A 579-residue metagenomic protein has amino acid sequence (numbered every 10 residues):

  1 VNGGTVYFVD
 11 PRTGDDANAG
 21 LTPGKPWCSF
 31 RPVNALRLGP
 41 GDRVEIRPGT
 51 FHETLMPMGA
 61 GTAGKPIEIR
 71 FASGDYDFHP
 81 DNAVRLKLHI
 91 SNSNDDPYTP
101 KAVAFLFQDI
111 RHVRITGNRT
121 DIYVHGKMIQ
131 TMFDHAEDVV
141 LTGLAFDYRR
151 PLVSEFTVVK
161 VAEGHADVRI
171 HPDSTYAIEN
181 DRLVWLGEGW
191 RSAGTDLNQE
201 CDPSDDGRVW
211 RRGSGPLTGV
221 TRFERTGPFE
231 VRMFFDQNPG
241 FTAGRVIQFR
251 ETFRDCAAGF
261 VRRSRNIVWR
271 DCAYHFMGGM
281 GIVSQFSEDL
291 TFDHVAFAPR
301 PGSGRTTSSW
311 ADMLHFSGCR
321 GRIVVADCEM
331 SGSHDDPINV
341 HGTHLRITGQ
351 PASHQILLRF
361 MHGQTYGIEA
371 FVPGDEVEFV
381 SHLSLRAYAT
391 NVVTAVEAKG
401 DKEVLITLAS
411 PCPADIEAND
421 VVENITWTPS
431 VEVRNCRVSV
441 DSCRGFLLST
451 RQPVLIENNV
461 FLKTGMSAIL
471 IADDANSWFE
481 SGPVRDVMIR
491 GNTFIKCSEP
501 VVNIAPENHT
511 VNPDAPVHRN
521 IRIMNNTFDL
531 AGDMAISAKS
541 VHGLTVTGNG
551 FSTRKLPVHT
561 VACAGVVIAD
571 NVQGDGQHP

Functional and structural regions predicted by a protein language model:
T5, D42, E53, K65-I67 (+24 more regions): The right-handed parallel beta-helix/beta-solenoid scaffold, focusing on the short coil/turn and N-cap positions
P11-E68, V103-A104: Acidic Gly/Asp/Thr-rich repetitive segments characteristic of extracellular carbohydrate-active and adhesion proteins
L36, F51-R70, D77-R114, Y123-T142 (+10 more regions): Extracellular beta-strand-rich solenoid/capping regions of secreted or surface-exposed proteins that bind or remodel
F51-M56, P80-D81, V124-Q130, R150-S154 (+11 more regions): Short glycine/acidic-rich loop motifs that flank beta-strands on beta-rich extracellular proteins
E53-T54, F78-H79, I110, N118 (+20 more regions): Surface-exposed loop/turn segments connecting beta-strands in extracellular beta-rich domains
I122-V124, Y148, D173-R225, Y366-E403: Ser/Thr/Gly-rich low-complexity blocks that favor extended beta-strand/coil architectures
W210-D255, A387-V431, S439: Small/polar beta-strand repeat architecture
